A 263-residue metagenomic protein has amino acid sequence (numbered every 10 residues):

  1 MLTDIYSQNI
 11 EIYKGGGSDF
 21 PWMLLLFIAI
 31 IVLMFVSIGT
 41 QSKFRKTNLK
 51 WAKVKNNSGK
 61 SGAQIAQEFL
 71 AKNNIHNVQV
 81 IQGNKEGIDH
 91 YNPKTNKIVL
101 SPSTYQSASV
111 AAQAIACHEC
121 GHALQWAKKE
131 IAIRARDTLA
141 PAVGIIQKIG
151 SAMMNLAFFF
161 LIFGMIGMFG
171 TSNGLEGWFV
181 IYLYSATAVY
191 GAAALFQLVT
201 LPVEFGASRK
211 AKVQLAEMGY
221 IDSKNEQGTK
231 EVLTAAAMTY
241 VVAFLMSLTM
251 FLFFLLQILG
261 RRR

Functional and structural regions predicted by a protein language model:
L2-K14, Q41-I149, L195-L252, L256-R263: Polar-ligand-bearing catalytic/cofactor-coordination segments of membrane-embedded or membrane-tethered inner-membrane
G17-I28, N173-A188: Hydrophobic alpha-helical transmembrane segments
L26-L49: N-terminal signal-anchor transmembrane alpha helix
L33-I38, A186-T200: Alpha-helical transmembrane segments of multi-pass membrane proteins
G150-F158: Hydrophobic alpha-helical transmembrane segments of multi-pass integral membrane proteins
F159-S185, G260-R263: Membrane-interfacial helix-loop-helix connectors in multipass membrane proteins
